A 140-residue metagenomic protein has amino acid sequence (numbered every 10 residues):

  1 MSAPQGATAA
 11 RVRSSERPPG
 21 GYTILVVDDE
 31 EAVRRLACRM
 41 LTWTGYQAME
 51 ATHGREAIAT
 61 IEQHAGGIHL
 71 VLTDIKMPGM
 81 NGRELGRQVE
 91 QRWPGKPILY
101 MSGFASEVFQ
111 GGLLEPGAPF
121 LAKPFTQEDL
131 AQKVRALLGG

Functional and structural regions predicted by a protein language model:
M1-T23: Disordered, acidic interdomain junction associated with two-component signaling
V27-D28, A51, V71, M101: Conserved sequence signature across two-component system core domains
D29-E31, T126: Two-component His->Asp phosphorelay active-site signatures
R35-W43: Charged docking surfaces used in two-component/phosphorelay signaling
E50-A59, G82-E84: Helix N-cap/capping motif at the beta->alpha junctions
D74: Active-site residues of response regulator receiver
M77: Receiver (REC) domain active-site loop signature in two-component systems and cognate sites in sensor histidine kinases
E84, Q88-Q91, G95-K123, Q127-A136: Alpha4 helix (beta4-alpha4-beta5 surface) of REC/receiver domains from two-component response regulators
